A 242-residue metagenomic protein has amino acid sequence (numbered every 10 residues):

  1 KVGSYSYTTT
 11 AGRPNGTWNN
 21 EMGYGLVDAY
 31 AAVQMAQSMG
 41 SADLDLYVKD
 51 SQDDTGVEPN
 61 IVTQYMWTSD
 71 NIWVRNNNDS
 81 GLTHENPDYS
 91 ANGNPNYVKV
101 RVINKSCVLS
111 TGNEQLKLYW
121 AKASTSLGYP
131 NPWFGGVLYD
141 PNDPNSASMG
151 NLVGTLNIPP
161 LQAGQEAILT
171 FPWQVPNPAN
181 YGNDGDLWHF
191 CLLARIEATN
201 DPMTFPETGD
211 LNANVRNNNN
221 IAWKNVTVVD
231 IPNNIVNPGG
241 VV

Functional and structural regions predicted by a protein language model:
K1-D43: C-terminal subdomain of the subtilisin-like protease fold in secreted/lumenal serine endopeptidases
M39-V242: Extracellular/luminal regions of secreted and cell-surface proteins that mediate adhesion/ECM remodeling
